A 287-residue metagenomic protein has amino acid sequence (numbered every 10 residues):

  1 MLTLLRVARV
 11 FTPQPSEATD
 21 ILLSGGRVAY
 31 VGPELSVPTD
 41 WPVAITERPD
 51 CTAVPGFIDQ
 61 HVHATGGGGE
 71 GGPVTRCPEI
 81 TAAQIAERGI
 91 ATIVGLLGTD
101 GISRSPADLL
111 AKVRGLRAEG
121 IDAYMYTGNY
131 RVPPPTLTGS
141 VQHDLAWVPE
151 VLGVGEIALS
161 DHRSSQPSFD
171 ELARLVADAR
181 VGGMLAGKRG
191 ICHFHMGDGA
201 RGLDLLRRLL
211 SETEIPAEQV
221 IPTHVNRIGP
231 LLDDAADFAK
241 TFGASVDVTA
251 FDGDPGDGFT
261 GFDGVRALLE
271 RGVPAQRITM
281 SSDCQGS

Functional and structural regions predicted by a protein language model:
M1-L2, V10-V54: Histidine-rich, glycine-flanked metal-binding segment
A8, I21, G26, D50 (+7 more regions): Divalent metal-coordination and catalytic microenvironments
T39-C51, A82, S140-A146, F262-P274: Short amphipathic alpha-helices and their capping/turn segments at secondary-structure boundaries
R48-A111: Metal-associated gating/positioning segment near the N- to mid-region
G56-V62, I93-G95, A123-T127, L152-L159 (+4 more regions): Hydrophobic faces of well-ordered beta-strands that scaffold small-molecule active sites in alpha/beta enzyme cores
H63-T65, G69, G98, G128-V132 (+5 more regions): Active-site beta-loop-alpha junctions enriched in small/polar residues
P133-I191, S245: Active-site gating/metal-coordination segments in enzymes
A177-G286: Active-site core of metal-dependent hydrolases
